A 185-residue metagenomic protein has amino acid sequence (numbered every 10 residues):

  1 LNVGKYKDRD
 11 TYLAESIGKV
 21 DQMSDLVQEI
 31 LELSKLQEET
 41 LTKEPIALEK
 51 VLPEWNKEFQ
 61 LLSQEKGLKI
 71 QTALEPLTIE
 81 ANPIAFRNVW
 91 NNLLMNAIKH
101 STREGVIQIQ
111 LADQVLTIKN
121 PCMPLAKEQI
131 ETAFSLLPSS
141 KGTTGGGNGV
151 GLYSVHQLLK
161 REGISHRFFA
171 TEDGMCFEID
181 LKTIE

Functional and structural regions predicted by a protein language model:
E15-M23: Short alpha-helical segment of the dimerization/phosphotransfer core of two-component systems
Q37-T42, L74, T78-A81: Conserved micro-motifs of the catalytic ATP-binding
T42-Q60: A conserved beta-strand-to-alpha-helix junction within the catalytic ATP-binding
A97-I98: Short helix-loop "hinge" at the ATP-lid/N-box region of the Bergerat-fold HATPase_c
L125-P138: Short conserved segment of the HATPase_c
G145-S154: Glycine-rich phosphate-binding loop
S154-G163: Conserved glycine-/histidine-rich ATP-lid loop and adjacent helix of the Bergerat-fold HATPase_c
G163-T171: Glycine-rich ATP-binding loops of the HATPase_c
